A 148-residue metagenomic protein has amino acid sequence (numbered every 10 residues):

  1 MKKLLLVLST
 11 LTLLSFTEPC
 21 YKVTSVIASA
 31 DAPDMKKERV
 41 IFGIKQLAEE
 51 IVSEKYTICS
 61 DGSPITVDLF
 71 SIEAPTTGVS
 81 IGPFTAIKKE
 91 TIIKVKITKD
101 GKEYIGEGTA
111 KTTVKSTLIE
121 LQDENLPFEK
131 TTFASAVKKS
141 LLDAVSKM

Functional and structural regions predicted by a protein language model:
L4-T57, D61, T109, D143-M148: A structural "domain/chain start" motif
I27-A30, Q122-M148: Compositionally biased, intrinsically disordered linkers/stalks adjacent to structured regions
K37-I41, K45, A86-K88, L126 (+1 more regions): Solvent-exposed, acidic/flexible segments
F42, S63, D100-K102, S135 (+2 more regions): Polar/charged alpha-helical tracts
E54, S63-L126: Surface-exposed short loop/turn segments
